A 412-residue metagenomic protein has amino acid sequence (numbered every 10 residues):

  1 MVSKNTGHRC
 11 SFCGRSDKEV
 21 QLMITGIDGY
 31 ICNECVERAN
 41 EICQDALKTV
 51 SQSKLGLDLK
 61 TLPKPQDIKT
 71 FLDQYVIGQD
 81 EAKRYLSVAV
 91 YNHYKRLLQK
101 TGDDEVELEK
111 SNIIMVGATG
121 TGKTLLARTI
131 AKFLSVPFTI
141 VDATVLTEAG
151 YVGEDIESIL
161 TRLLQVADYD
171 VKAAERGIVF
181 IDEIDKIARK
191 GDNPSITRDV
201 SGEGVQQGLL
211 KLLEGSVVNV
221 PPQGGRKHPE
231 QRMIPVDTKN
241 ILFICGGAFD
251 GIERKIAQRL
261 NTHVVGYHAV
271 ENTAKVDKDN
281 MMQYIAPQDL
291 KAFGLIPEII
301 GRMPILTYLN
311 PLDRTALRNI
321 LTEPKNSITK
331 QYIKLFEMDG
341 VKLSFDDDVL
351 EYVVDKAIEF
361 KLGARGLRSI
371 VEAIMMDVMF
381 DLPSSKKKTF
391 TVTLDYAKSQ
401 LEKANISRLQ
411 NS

Functional and structural regions predicted by a protein language model:
V2-E34, E41-G78, K83-T139, A143-V152 (+1 more regions): AAA+ P-loop NTPase nucleotide-binding core of proteostasis motors
